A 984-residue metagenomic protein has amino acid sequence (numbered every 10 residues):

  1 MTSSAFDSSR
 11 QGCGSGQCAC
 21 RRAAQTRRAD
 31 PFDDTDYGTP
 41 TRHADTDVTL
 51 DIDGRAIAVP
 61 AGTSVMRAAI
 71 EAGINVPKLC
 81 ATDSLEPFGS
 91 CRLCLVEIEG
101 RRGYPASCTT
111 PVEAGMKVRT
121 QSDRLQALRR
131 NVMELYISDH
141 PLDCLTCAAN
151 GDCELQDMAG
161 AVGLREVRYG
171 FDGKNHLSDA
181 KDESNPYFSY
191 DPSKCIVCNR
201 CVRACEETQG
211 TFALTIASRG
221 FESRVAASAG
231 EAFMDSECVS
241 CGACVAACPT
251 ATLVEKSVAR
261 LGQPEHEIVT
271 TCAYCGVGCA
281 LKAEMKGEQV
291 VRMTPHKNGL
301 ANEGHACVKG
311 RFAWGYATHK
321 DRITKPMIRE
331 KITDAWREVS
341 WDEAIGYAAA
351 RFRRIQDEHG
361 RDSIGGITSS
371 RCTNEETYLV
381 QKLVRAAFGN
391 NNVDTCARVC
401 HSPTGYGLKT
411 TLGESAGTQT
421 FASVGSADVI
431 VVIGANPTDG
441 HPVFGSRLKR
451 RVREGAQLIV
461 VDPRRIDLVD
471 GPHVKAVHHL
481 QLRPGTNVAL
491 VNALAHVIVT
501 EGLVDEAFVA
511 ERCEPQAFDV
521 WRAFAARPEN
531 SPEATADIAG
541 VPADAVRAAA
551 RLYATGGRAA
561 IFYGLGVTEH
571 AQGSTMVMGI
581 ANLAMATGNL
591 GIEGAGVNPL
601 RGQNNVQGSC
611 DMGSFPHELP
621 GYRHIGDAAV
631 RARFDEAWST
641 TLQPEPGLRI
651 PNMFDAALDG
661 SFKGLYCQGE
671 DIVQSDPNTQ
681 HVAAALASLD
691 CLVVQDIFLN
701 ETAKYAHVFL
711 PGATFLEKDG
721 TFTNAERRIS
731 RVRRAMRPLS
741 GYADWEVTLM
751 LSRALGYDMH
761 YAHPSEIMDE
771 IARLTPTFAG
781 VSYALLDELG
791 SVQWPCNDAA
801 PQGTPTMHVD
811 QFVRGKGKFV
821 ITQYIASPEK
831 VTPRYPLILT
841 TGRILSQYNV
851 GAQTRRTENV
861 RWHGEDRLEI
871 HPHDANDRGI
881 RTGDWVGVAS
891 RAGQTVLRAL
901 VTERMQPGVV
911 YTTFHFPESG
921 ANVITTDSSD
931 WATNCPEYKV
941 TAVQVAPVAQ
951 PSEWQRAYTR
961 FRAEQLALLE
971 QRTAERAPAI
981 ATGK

Functional and structural regions predicted by a protein language model:
S4-A5, G12-G14, C18-G38, R92-S240 (+2 more regions): Fe-S ferredoxin-like electron-transfer domains and their immediately adjacent linker/connector regions across
D51, A114-T120, G230, V474-L482 (+4 more regions): Short beta-alpha connecting loops at secondary-structure transitions that line or flank enzyme active sites
I57-A114: N-terminal cofactor/phosphate-binding cores enriched in small/glycine residues, especially glycine-rich loops such as
P141, C198, R203, A259-K718 (+6 more regions): Catalytic alpha/large subunits of respiratory electron-transfer oxidoreductases, centered on bis-MGD molybdoenzymes
F421, E717-P738, V747-G756: Glycine/threonine-rich phosphate-binding loop and adjacent beta-strand/alpha-helix elements that clamp
L600, Q607-C610, F615, P764-E858: Long, low-complexity segments enriched in small/aliphatic residues
P738, Y742-V792, D798, E858-E869 (+1 more regions): Long, contiguous, secondary-structure-rich segments that constitute the structural scaffold of globular domains
